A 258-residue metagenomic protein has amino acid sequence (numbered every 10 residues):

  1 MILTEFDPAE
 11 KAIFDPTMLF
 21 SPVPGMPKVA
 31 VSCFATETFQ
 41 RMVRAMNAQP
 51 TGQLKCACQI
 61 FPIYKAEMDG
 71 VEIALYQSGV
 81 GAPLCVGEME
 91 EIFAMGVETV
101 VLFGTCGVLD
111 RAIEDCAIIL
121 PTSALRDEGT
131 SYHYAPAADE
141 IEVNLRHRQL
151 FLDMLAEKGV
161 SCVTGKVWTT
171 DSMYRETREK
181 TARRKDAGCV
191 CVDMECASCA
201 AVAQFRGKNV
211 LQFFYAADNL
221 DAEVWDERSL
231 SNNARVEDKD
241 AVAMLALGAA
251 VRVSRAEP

Functional and structural regions predicted by a protein language model:
M1-I141, L145-Q149: Metabolite-binding pocket within alpha/beta catalytic cores that recognizes anionic/polar moieties
P50-A57, G159-K166, S254-P258: Flexible, glycine/charged-enriched surface loops at secondary-structure junctions
E98-T99, V190, N209: Short acidic/polar active-site loop segments enriched in Thr and Asp
A138-D186: Active-site rim beta-loop-alpha module in soluble metabolic enzymes
L150-K158, V202, L245-A256: Generic non-transmembrane alpha-helical segments
A197-A234: Zn-dependent metallopeptidase/amidohydrolase metal-coordination segment
A222-P258: His/Asp/Glu-rich mid-to-C-terminal helical/loop segments that flank catalytic regions of hydrolases
